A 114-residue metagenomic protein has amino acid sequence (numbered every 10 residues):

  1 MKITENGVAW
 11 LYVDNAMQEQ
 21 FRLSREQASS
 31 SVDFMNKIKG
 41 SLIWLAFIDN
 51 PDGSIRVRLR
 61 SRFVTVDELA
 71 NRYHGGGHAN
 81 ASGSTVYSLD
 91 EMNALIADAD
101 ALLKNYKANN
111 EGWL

Functional and structural regions predicted by a protein language model:
M1-L114: Hydrophobic helix-and-loop "lid/oligomerization" segment in the mid-to-C-terminal part of catalytic domains
